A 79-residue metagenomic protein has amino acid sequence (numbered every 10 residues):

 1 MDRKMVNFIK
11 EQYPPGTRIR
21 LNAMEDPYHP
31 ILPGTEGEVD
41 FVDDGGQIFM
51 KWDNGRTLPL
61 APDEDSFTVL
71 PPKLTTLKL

Functional and structural regions predicted by a protein language model:
M1-K10, P14-L77: Basic/aromatic-rich interaction segments and small domains that mediate binding to polyanionic partners
